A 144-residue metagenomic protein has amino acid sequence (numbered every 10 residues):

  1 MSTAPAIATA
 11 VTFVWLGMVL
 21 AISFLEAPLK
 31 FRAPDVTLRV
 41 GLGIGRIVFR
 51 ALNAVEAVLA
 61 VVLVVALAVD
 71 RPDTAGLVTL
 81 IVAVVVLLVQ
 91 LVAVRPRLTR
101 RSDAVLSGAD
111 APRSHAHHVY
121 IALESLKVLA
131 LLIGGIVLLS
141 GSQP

Functional and structural regions predicted by a protein language model:
S2-V61, S102-D110, S114, P144: Interfacial loop at the N-terminal end of multi-pass membrane proteins
I7-A21, V55-V65, V78-V89, A122-I133: Lipid-exposed faces of alpha-helical membrane segments in multi-pass integral membrane proteins
P28, P96, I136-V137: Transmembrane alpha-helix boundary and packing residues in multipass membrane permease domains and related
V48-A51, P112-A130: Individual transmembrane alpha-helices with interfacial aromatic-anchor signatures
A54, L67-D70, G141: Terminal, non-globular segments
V69-A104: Mid-chain, well-packed structural core segment of small domains
V94, S107, V128-L131: Alpha-helix capping at helix-to-loop junctions
L132-P144: Juxtamembrane boundary at the C-terminal end of a transmembrane helix
